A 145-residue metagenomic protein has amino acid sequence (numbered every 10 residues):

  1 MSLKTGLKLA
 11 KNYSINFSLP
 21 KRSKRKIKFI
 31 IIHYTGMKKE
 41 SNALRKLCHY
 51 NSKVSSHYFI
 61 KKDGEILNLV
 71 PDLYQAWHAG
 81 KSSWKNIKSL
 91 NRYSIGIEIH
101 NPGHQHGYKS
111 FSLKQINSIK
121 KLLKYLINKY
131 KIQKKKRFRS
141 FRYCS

Functional and structural regions predicted by a protein language model:
S2-K131: Active-site-adjacent loop/helix surface patches within enzyme catalytic domains that shape the substrate-binding cleft
K129-S145: Acidic/histidine-rich, metal-coordinating catalytic segments
